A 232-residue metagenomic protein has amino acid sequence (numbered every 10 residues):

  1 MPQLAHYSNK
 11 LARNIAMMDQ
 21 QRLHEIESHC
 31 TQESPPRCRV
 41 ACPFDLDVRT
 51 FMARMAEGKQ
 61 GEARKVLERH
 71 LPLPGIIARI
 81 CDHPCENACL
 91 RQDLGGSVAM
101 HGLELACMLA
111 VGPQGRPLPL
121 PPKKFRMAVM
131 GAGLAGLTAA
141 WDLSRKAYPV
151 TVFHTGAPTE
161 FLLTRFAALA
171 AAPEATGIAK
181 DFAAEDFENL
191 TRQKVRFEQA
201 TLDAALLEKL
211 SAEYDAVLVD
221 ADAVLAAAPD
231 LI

Functional and structural regions predicted by a protein language model:
M1-R126, V219-I232: Ferredoxin-type iron-sulfur electron-transfer modules and their immediate structural context
A5-Y7, A12-I15, D45-A56, E62-K65 (+3 more regions): Beta1-alpha1 glycine-rich phosphate/pyrophosphate-binding loop at the start of Rossmann-like nucleotide-binding domains
P119, D142, E208-K209: A general structural signal for stabilizing positions within well-ordered secondary structure
A128-M130: Conserved beta-strand elements of the Class I
Q193, E198-A212, A221-D222: A conserved short coil-to-beta-strand element within the FAD-binding core of flavoproteins
